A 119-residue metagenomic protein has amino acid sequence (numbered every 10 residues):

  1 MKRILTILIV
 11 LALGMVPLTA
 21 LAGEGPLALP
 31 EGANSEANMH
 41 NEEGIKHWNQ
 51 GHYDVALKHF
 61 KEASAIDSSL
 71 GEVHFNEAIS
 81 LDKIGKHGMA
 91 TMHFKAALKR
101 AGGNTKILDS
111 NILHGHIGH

Functional and structural regions predicted by a protein language model:
G23-M39: TPR-adjacent "capping" and linker segments in tetratricopeptide-repeat scaffold/adaptor proteins
E42, N76, S110-N111: Canonical tetratricopeptide repeat
N49-Q50, K83-I84, H116-H119: Register position in tetratricopeptide repeats
